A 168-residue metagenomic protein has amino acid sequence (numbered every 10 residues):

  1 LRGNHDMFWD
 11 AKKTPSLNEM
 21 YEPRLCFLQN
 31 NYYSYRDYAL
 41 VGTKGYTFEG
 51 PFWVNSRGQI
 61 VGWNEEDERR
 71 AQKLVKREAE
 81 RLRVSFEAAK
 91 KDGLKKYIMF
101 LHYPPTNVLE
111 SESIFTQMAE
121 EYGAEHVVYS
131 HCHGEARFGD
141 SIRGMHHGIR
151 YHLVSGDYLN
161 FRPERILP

Functional and structural regions predicted by a protein language model:
L1-N4, C26-N30, I98-L101, A124-R137 (+1 more regions): Active-site neighborhood of phospho(di)ester-bond hydrolases with catalytic His/Asp-centered motifs
R2, V41-K44, Y129, R143 (+1 more regions): Short glycine-rich loop/turn motifs that provide flexible caps or phosphate-binding loops at active sites
N4-P23, V108-T116, R137-H147: Metal-dependent catalytic neighborhoods of phosphoester/phosphodiester hydrolases
H5-K13, E66-E68, K96-Y97, Q117-G123 (+1 more regions): A generic short-segment signal for beta-strand/edge and adjacent turn/coil regions
D6, G45-F48, P104-T106, G134 (+1 more regions): Short, solvent-exposed loop/turn segments at secondary-structure junctions
P15-E110: Conserved catalytic scaffold of divalent metal-dependent phosphoesterases
S34, Q117-A124, H133-P168: Binuclear metal-dependent phosphoesterase catalytic core
